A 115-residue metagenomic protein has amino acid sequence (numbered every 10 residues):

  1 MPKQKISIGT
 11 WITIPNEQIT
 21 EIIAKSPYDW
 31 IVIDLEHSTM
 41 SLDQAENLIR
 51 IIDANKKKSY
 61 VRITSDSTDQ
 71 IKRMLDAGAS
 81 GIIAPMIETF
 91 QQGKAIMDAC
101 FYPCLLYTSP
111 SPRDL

Functional and structural regions predicted by a protein language model:
M1-G9: N-terminal amphipathic alpha-helix/helix-capping segment at the start of soluble metabolic enzymes
I8-T10, I31-I33, S59-V61, I82-A84: Hydrophobic faces of well-ordered beta-strands that scaffold small-molecule active sites in alpha/beta enzyme cores
I12-P15, R62-T68, M86-I87: Glycine-rich beta-to-alpha transition loops that act as phosphate-gripper elements at the mouths of alpha/beta enzyme
P15-S26, T39-A54: Glycine-rich, positively charged N-terminal anion/phosphate-binding segment
P15-W30, E88-F90, A95-D98: Alpha/beta enzyme core
S38-I51, S67-D69, E88-P103: Active-site-adjacent beta->alpha loops and helix N-cap segments on the catalytic face of soluble alpha/beta enzymes
D69-S80: Catalytic cores of alpha/beta
Y107-L115: Single conserved hydrophobic/aromatic residue that forms the stacking wall/gate of nucleotide- or nucleobase-binding
